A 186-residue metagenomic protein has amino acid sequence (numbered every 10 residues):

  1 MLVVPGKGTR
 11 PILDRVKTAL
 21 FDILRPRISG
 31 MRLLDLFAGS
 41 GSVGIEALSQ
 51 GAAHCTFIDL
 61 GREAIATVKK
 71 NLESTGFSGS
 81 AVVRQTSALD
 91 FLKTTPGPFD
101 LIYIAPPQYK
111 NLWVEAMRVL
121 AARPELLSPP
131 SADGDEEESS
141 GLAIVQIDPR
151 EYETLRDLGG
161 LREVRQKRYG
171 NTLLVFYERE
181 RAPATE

Functional and structural regions predicted by a protein language model:
M1-E186: Class I S-adenosyl-L-methionine-dependent methyltransferase catalytic core
